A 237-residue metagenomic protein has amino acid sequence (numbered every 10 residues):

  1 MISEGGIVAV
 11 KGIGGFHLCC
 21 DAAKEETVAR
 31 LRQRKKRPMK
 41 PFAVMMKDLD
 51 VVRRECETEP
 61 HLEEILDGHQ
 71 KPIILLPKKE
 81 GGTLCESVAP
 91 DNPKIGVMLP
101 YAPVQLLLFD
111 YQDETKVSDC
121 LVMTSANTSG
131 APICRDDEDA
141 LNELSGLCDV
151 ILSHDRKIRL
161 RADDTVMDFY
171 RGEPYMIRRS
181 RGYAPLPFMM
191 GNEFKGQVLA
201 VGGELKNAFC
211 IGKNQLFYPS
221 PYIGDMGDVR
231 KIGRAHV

Functional and structural regions predicted by a protein language model:
M1-H236: Active-site-adjacent structural elements in enzyme catalytic cores
